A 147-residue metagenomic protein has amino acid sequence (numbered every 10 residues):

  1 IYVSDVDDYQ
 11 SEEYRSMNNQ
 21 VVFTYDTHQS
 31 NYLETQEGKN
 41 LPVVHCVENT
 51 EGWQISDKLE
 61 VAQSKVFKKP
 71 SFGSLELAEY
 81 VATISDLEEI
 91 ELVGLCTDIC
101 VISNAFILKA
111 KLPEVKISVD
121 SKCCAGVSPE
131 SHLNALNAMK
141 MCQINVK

Functional and structural regions predicted by a protein language model:
I1-V66, E79-A82, E114, V127-L133 (+2 more regions): Active-site acidic carboxylates
T24, P70, V93: Conserved residues at the C-terminal ends of beta-strands
D26, F72, K122-C124: Active-site beta-loop-alpha junctions enriched in small/polar residues
S30, G73, I99, G126: Flexible, glycine-rich phosphate/dinucleotide-binding loops and adjacent beta-alpha linkers at cofactor/substrate
F67, S85-A110: Catalytic cysteine-centered active loop of the rhodanese-like fold, especially the PTP/DSP P-loop
F67-K69, D120: Hydrophobic residues at beta-strand termini and immediately following loops that shape nucleotide-binding pockets
P70-S85: Helix-loop module immediately N-terminal to the HCX5R catalytic loop in PTP-like cysteine phosphatase domains
E91-L95, E114-P129, K147: A short glycine-rich beta-strand->turn/loop micro-motif centered on a GG-aromatic cluster
